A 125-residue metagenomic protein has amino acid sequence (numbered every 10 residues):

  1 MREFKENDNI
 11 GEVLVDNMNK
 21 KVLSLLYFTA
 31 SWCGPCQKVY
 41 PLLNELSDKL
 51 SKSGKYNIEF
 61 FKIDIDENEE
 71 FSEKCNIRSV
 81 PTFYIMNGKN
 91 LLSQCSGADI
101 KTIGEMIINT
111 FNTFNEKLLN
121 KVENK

Functional and structural regions predicted by a protein language model:
M1-L23, E105-K125: N-terminal leader/targeting and pre-domain segments
R2, P35, S72, L92-C95: Short amphipathic alpha-helical molecular recognition features
F4-E6, F28, Y40-S47, S51-E70: Thiol-based oxidoreductase modules, predominantly thioredoxin-like and allied folds used for disulfide exchange
E12-K49: Local sequence-structure signature of Cys/Sec-based thiol-disulfide redox active-site neighborhoods
S24-Y27, E59-D64, T82-M86, Q94: Beta-strand cores of modular interaction/reader domains in eukaryotic scaffold and signaling proteins, especially PDZ
A30-W32, E67, G88-N90: Conserved beta-strand elements of beta-rich interaction domains across eukaryotes, especially beta-propellers
K74-R78: A short glycine-leucine-enriched loop at secondary-structure breakpoints that most characteristically corresponds
S79, Y84-V122: Non-catalytic, surface beta->alpha helical segment in thiol-disulfide oxidoreductase systems
